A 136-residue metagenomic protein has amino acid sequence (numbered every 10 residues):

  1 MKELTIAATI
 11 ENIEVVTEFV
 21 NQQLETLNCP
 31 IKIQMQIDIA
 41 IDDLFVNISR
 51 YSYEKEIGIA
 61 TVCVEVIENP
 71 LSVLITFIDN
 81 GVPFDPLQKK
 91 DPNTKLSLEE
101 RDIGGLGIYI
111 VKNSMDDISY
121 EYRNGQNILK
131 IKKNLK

Functional and structural regions predicted by a protein language model:
M1-L4, K112-K136: Flexible, glycine-/charge-rich segments associated with ATP-binding catalytic modules
K2-I31: Helix-loop-beta hinge of the Bergerat
V20-D42, E100-D102: Conserved short strand/loop->alpha-helix "switch" segment adjacent to the catalytic nucleotide/phosphoryl-transfer site
S52-I57: A short, flexible helix-to-loop-to-beta junction within the catalytic ATP-binding CA
G58-V66: A conserved short beta-strand within the histidine kinase catalytic ATPase domain
V66-I75: Short beta-strand-loop-beta element adjacent to the nucleotide/active-site pocket used for signaling
L74-I103: Glycine-rich/acidic phosphate-handling loop/turn and adjacent ATP-lid/helix of nucleotide-binding kinase/ATPase domains
E100-M115: Glycine-rich phosphate-binding loop
